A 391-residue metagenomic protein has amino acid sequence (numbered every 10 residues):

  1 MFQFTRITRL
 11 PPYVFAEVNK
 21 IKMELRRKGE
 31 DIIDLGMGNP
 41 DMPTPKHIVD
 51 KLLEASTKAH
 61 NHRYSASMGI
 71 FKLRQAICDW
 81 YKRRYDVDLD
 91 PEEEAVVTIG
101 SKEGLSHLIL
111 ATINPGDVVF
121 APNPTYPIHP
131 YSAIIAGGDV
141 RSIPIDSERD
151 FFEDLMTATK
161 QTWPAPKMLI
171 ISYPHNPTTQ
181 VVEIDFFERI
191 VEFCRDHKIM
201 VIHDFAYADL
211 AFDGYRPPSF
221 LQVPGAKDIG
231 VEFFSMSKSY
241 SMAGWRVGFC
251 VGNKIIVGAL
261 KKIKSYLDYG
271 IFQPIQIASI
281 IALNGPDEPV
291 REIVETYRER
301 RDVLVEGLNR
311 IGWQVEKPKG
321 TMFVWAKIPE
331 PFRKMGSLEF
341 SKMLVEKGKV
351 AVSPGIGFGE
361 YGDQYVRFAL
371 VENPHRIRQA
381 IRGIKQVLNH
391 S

Functional and structural regions predicted by a protein language model:
F2-G100, H107, L283-G285, H390-S391: N-terminal small-domain helix-loop-helix segment of the aminotransferase-like
A111-A133: Conserved PLP-anchoring active-site segment centered on the Schiff-base-forming lysine
I135-V140: A short helix-loop-beta submotif of the ANL/AMP-binding
R141, I145-D213: Active-site phosphate-binding strand-loop segment of PLP-dependent enzymes
M156, R333-G336, M343-V352, G357-S391: PLP-dependent enzyme catalytic core of the Aspartate aminotransferase-like
Q222-R298, D302-I311, L388: Conserved core segment of the aminotransferase class I/II
Y297-R298, I311-K347: Conserved PLP-binding catalytic core of the aspartate aminotransferase-like
